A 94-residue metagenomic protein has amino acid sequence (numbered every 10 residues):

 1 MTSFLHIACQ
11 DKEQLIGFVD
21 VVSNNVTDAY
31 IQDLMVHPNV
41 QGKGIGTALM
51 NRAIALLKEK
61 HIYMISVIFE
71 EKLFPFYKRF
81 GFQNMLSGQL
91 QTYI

Functional and structural regions predicted by a protein language model:
M1-M35: A conserved beta-strand-loop-helix scaffold within acyl/acetyltransferase catalytic domains
H37, E70: Residue-level recognition of the GNAT/N-acetyltransferase active site
V40, G44-R52: Conserved acetyl-CoA pyrophosphate-binding loop and the N-cap/start of the following alpha-helix in GNAT-like
M50, E71, I94: Short glycine/proline-centered loop/turn elements that form peptide/ligand docking sites
L57-F69: Conserved GNAT acetyl-CoA-binding A-motif
I68, K78, Q83-I94: Conserved catalytic-core motifs of GNAT/GCN5-like acyltransferases
